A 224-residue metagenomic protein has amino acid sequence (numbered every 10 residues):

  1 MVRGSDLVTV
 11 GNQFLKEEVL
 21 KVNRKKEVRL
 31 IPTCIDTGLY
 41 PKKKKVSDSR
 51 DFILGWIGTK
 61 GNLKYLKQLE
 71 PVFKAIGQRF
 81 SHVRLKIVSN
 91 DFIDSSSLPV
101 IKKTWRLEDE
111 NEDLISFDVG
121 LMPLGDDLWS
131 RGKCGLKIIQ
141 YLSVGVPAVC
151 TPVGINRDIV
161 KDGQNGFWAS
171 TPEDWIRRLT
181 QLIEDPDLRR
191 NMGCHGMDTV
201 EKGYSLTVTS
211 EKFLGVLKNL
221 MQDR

Functional and structural regions predicted by a protein language model:
M1-V8: Membrane-proximal helix-turn-helix segments that form the acceptor-binding/catalytic region of lipid-linked
F14, C34: Carbohydrate-associated surface elements
V19-N23, D91-P99, I159-K161: Short loop/helix-cap segments at secondary-structure boundaries that form the rim of catalytic
D36-L39, S47-S116: Conserved catalytic-core segment of nucleotide-activated headgroup transferases in glycan assembly
K64, E108-S143, C150-D158: Nucleotide-sugar-dependent
D162-E173, Q181-D187: Conserved acidic donor-binding segment of nucleotide-sugar-dependent glycosyltransferases
Q181, L188-G203, T209-G215: A short, well-ordered alpha-helix in the C-terminal region of glycosyltransferases
